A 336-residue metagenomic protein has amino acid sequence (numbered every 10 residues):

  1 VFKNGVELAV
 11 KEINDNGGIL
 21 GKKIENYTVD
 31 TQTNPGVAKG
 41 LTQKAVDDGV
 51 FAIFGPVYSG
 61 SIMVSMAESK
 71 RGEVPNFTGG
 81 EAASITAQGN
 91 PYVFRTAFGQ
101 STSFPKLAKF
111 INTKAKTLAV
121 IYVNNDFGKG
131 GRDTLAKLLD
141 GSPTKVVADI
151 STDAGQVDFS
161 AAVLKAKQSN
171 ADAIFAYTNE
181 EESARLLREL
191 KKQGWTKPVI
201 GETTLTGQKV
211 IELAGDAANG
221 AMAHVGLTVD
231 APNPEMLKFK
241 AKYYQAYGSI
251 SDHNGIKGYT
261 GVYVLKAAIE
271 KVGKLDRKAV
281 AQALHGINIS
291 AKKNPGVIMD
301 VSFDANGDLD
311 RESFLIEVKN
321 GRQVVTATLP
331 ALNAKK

Functional and structural regions predicted by a protein language model:
V1-K336: Extracytosolic ligand-binding ectodomains
